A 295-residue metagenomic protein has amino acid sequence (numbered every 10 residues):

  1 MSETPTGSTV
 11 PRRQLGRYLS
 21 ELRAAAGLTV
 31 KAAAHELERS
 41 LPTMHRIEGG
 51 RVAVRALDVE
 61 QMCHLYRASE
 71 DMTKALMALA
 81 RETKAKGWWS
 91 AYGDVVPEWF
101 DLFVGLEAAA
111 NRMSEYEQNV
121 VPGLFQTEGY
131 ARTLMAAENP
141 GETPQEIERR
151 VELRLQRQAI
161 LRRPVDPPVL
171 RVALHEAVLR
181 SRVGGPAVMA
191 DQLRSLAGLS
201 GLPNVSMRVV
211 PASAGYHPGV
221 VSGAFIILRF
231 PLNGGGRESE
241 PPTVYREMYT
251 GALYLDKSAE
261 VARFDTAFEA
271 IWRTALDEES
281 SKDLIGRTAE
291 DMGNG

Functional and structural regions predicted by a protein language model:
M1-G87: Basic, Lys/Arg-rich alpha-helical nucleic-acid-recognition elements, primarily the DNA-binding modules of transcription
S2, R12-L15, T29-A34, H45 (+5 more regions): Short hydrophobic/aromatic-rich motifs at helix boundaries and adjacent loops
T6-S8, L22-G27, R39-S40, E98-W99 (+4 more regions): Short acidic/polar alpha-helix capping motifs at helix-coil junctions
G7, R39, R46, E60 (+4 more regions): Short, functionally important structural connectors and interaction interfaces within domains
Y18, V54-R55, Y92-V95, I227-R229: Short, structured secondary-structure boundary patches
H35-L37, V96, D283-R287: Short secondary-structure junction/hinge motifs that connect adjacent elements
K74-A108, G236: Short, charged recognition helix plus adjacent turn of helix-turn-helix-like nucleic-acid-binding domains
R112, Y116-G295: Hydrophobic protein-protein interaction segments
